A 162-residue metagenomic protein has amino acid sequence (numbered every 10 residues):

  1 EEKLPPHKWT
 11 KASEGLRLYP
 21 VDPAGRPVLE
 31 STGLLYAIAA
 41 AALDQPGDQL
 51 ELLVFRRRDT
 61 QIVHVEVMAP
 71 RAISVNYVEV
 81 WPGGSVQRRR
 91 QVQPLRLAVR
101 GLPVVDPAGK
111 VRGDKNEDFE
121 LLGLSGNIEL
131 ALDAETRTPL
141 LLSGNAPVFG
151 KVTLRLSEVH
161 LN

Functional and structural regions predicted by a protein language model:
E1-K8, D48-N162: Acidic, serine/threonine-rich low-complexity disordered tracts
E1-V28: Hydrophobic alpha-helical segments and helix pairs
L18-H64: Extracytoplasmic beta-rich ectodomain segments of secreted or membrane-anchored proteins
